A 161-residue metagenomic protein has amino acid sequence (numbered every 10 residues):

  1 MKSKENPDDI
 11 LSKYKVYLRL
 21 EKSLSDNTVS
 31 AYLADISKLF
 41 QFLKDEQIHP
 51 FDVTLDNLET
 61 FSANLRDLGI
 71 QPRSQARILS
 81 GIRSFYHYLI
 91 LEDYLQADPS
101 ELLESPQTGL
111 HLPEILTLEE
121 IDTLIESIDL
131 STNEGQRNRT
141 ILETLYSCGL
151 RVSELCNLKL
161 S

Functional and structural regions predicted by a protein language model:
M1-S161: Conserved catalytic core of the tyrosine transesterase superfamily
